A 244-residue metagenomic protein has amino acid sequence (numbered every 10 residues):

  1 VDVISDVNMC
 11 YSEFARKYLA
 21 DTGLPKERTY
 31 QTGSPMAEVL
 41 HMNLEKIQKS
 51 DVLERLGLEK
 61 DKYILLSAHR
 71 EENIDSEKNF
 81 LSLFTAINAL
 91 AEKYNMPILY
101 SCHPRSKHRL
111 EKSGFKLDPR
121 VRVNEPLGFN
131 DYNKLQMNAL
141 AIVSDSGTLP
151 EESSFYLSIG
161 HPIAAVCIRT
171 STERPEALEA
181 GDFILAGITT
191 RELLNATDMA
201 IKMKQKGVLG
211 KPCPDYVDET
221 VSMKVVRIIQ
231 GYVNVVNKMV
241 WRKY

Functional and structural regions predicted by a protein language model:
V1-M96, S106-Y244: Nucleotide-activated sugar donor-binding and catalytic core shared by glycosyltransferases and related lipid-linked
L99-C102: Short beta-strand segments
